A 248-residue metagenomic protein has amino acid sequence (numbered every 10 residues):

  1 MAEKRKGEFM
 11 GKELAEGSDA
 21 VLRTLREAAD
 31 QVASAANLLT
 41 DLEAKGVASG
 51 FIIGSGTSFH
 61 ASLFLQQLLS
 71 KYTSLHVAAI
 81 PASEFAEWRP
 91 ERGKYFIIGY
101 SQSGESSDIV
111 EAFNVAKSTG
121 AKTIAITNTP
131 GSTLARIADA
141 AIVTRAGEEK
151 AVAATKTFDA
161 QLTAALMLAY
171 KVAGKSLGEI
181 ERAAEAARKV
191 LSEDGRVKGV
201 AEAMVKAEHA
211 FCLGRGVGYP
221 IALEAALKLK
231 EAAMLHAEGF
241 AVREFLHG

Functional and structural regions predicted by a protein language model:
M1-A48, K189-E193: An N-terminal, well-structured beta->alpha segment
K6-M10, G50, F59-L65, I221-E224 (+1 more regions): Conserved phosphate/anionic-ligand binding catalytic regions in large, soluble enzymes, centered on
G11, A33, S176-E181, V197-A201 (+1 more regions): Flexible, glycine/charged-enriched surface loops at secondary-structure junctions
D30, A36, D41-K189, R215: Glycine-rich phosphate-binding loops that contact phosphosugars or nucleotide phosphates
S74, V205-G248: Acidic catalytic cores of enzymes that act on phosphate-bearing nucleotides/polynucleotides
E84-E87, R196-G199, F245-G248: Short acidic active-site motifs
A186-K206, F211, R215-V217: Accessory alpha-helical/coil subdomains and C-terminal extensions that flank or cap enzyme catalytic cores
